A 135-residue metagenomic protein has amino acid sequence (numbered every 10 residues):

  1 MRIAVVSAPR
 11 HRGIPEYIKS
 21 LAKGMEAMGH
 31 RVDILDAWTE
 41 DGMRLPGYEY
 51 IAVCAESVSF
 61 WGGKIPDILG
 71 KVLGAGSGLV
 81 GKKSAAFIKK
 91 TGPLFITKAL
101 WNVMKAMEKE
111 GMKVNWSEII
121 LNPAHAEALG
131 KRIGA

Functional and structural regions predicted by a protein language model:
M1-A4: Extreme N-terminal starter segment of soluble prokaryotic enzymes
V6, G13-A135: FMN-binding flavodoxin-like domain, especially the glycine-rich phosphate-binding loop
